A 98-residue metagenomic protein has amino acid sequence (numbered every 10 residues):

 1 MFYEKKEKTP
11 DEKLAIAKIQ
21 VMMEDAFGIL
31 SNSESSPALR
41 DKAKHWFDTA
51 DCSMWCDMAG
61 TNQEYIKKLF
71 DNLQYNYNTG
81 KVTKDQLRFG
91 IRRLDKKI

Functional and structural regions predicted by a protein language model:
M1-I98: Charged interaction scaffolds used for protein-protein
